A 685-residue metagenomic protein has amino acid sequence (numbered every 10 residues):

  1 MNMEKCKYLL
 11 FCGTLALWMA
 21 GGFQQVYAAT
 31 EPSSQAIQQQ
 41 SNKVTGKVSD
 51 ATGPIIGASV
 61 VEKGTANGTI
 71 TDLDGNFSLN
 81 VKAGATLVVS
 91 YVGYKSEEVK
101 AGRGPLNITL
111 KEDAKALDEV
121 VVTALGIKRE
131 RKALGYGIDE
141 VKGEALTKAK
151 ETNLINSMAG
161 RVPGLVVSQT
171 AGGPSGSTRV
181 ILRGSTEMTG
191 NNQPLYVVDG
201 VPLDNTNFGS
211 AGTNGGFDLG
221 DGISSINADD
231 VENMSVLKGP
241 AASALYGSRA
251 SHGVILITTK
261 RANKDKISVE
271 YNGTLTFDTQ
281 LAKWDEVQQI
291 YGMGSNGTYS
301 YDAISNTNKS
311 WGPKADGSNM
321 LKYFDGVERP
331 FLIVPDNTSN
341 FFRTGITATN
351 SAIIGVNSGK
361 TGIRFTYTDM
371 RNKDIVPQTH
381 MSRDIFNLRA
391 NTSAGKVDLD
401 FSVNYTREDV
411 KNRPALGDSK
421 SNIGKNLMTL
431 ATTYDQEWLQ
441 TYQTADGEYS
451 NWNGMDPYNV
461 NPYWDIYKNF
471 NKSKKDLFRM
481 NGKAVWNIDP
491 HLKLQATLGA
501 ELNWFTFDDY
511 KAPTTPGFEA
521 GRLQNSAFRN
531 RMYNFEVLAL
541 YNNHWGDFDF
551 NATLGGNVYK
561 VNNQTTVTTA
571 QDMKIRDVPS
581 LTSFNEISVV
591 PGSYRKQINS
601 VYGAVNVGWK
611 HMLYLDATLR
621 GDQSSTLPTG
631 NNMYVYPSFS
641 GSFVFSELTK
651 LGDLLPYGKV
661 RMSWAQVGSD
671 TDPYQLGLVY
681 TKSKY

Functional and structural regions predicted by a protein language model:
M1-N42, K82: Cleavable N-terminal targeting peptides that direct proteins into the secretory/outer-membrane pathway or into
A28-G64, T86-K95, G102-T147, I155 (+1 more regions): Short, acidic, small-residue-rich periplasmic hinge/interaction motif at the N-terminus of Gram-negative outer-membrane
A66-N76: Short, acidic Ser/Thr/Gly-rich low-complexity loop/linker segments typical of extracellular and cell-surface proteins
S78-N80, N156-N205, N233, S243-K260: Extracytoplasmic beta-strand/coil segments of soluble accessory domains associated with Gram-negative outer-membrane
G104-T109, E119, L154-N156, V180-R183 (+3 more regions): N-terminal periplasmic accessory domains that precede and gate Gram-negative outer-membrane beta-barrel machines
E144, F208-A211, D218-A262, L281-Q288 (+7 more regions): Outer-membrane beta-barrel proteins
L146, Q193, A348, R383 (+4 more regions): Extracellular/periplasmic, surface-exposed regions of secreted and cell-surface proteins
R161, G173-T178, M188-P194, L203-I223 (+8 more regions): Residues embedded in well-ordered regular secondary structure
